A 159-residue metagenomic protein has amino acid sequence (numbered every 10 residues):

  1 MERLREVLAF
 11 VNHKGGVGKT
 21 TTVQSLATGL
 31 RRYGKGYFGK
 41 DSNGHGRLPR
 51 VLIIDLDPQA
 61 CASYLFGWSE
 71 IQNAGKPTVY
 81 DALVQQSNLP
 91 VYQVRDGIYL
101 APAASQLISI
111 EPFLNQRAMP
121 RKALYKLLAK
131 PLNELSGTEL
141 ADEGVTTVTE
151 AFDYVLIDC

Functional and structural regions predicted by a protein language model:
M1-I157: P-loop NTP-binding core
